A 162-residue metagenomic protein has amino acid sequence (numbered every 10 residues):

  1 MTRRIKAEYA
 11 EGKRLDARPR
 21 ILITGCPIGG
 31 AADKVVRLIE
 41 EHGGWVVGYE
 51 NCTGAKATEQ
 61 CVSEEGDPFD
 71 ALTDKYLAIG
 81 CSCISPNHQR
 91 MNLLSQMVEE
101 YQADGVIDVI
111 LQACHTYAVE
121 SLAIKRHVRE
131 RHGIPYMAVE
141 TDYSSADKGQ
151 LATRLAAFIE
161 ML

Functional and structural regions predicted by a protein language model:
M1-R18, I28-G29: Electropositive, gly/pro-rich neighborhoods at or near active sites that engage anionic ligands
L22-T24, V109: Short hydrophobic segments within beta-strands
P27-P86, R90-M97: Redox- and metal-dependent alpha/beta enzyme cores, enriched for Fe-S-associated oxidoreductases and cofactor-handling
V98, Q102-I107: Proline-aspartate-enriched helix->loop->beta-strand connector
I107-I110, V139: Short beta-strands and strand-loop turn motifs
A113-E120: Glycine/threonine-rich flexible loop motifs
L122-L162: Peripheral docking tails and interdomain loops at the edges of cofactor- or intermediate-handling domains
